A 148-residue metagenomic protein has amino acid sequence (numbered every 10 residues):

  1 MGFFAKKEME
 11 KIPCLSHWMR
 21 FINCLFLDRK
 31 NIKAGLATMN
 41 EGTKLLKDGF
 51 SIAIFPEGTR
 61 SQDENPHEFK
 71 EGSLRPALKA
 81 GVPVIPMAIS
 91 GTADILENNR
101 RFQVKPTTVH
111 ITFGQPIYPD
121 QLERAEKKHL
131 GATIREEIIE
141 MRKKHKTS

Functional and structural regions predicted by a protein language model:
M1-I32: Catalytic core of membrane glycerolipid acyltransferases/transacylases, capturing the structured, soluble-facing
L36-S148: Non-catalytic C-terminal accessory region of glycerolipid acyltransferases and related lyso-lipid remodeling enzymes
